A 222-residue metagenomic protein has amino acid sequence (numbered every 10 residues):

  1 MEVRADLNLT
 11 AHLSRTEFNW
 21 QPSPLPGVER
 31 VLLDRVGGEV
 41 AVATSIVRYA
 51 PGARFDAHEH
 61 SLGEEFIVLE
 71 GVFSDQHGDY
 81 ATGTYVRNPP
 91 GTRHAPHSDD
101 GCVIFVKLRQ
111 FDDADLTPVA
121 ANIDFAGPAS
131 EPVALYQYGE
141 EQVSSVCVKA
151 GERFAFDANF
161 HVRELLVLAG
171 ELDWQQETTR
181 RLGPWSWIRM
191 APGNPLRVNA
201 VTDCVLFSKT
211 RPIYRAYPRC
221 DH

Functional and structural regions predicted by a protein language model:
M1-A41, G101-S144: A short, N-terminal "cap"/entry segment at the start of jelly-roll beta-barrel domains of the cupin/DSBH fold
V28, D79, P90-D113, P192-R219: Ligand-binding loop in jelly-roll beta-barrel domains
V36-A43, Y49-E64, Y138-E141, K149-E164: A short beta-loop-beta micro-motif enriched in histidine and acidic residues
Y49, F66-E70, Y80, Y85 (+3 more regions): Short, structured motif recognition centered on aromatic/hydrophobic residues
A50, S74, R109, V148-G151 (+1 more regions): Solvent-exposed residues in well-ordered beta-strands and their adjoining turns, especially edge/terminal strands
P51, H60-D75, F160-E177: Glycine- and acidic-residue-biased ligand/ion/polar-headgroup-sensing regions
S74-H94, Q176-G193: Short acidic-glycine-tyrosine-enriched beta hairpin
E131-V201, V205: Acidic/His-leaning functional-site neighborhoods
